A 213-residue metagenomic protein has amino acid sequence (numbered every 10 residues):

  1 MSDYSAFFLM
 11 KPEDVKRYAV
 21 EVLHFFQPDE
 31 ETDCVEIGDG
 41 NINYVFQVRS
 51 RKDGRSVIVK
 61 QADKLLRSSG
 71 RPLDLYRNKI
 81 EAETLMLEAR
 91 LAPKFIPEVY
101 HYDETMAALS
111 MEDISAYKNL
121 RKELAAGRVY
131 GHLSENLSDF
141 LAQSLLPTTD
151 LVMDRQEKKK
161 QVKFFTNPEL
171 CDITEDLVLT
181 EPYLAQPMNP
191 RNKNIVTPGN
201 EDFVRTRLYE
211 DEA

Functional and structural regions predicted by a protein language model:
M1-A107: Conserved NTP-binding catalytic cores of kinases and kinase-like/nucleotidyltransferase enzymes across multiple kinase
P12, P28, P72, P93 (+5 more regions): Proline-rich intrinsically disordered, low-complexity coils
P12-D39, L141-T174: Solvent-exposed, charged interface segments at domain starts and junctions
Y18-E21, R49, D74-Y76, A116 (+3 more regions): General N-terminal targeting signals
I42-D53, L109-K118, N167-V178: Short, charged low-complexity intrinsically disordered segments located at boundaries of structured domains
A62-L66, R71-F164: Conserved ATP-binding subdomain of kinase catalytic cores across diverse folds
N119-D139, D150-A213: ATP-dependent phospho-/nucleotidyl transfer catalytic cores
